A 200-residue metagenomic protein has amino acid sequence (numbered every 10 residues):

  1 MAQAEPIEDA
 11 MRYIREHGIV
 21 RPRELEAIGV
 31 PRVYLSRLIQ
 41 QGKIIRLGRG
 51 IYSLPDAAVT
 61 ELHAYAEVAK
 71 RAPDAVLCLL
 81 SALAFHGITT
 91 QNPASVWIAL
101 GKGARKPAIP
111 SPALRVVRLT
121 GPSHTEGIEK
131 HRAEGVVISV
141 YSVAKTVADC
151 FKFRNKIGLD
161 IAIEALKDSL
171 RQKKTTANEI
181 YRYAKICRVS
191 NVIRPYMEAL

Functional and structural regions predicted by a protein language model:
A2: Basic, glycine-rich
E5-R12, E16-E24, I28, Y34 (+3 more regions): Nucleic-acid-binding surface
